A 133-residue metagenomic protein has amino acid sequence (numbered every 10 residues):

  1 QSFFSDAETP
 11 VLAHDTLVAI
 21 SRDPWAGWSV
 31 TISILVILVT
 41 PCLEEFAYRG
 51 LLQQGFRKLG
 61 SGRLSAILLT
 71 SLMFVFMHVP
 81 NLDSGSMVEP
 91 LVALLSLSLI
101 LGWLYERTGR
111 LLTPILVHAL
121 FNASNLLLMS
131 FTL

Functional and structural regions predicted by a protein language model:
Q1-T40, K58: Juxtamembrane helix-loop-helix connectors linking adjacent transmembrane helices in multi-pass membrane enzymes
S2-F3, L59, R107, S130: Alpha-helical structural context
F3, C42, F46-A47, L127: Short helix-kink/termination motifs in transmembrane helices of multi-pass secondary transporters
R22-A26, V30, R63-L64, D83-M87 (+1 more regions): Hydrophobic, aromatic-rich alpha-helical transmembrane segments and their membrane-interface anchor motifs
A26-I32, Y48-R57, F74-L82, E106: Short juxtamembrane and helix-loop transition motifs at transmembrane-helix boundaries in membrane proteins
I37-C42, F46, P90-L91: Residue-level hotspots within the lipid-embedded alpha helices of multi-pass solute transporters
L43-L69, W103-R110: Membrane-interface helix/loop boundary segments of multi-pass membrane proteins
I67-L68, V75-L133: Functionally important transmembrane alpha-helices
